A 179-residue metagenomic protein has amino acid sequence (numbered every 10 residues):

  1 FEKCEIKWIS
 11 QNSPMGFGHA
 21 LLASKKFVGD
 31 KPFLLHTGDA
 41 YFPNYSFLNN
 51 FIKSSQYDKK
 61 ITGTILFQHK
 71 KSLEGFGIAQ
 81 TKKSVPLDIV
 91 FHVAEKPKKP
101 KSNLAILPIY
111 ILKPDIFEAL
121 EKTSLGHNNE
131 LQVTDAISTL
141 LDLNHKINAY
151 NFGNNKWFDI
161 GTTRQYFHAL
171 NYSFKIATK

Functional and structural regions predicted by a protein language model:
F1-F76, E121-K122: Conserved beta-loop-beta/alpha segment of the NTase-like Rossmann-fold superfamily that binds/positions NTPs
S24, D39, A79, K113 (+1 more regions): Residue-level signal for inorganic ion chemistry
I52, Q56, S84-T178: Catalytic-core segments of class I nucleotidyltransferases/pyrophosphorylases that form NMP-activated intermediates
Q68-K71, Q80-S84, P100: Short, conserved, surface-exposed binding loops centered on an aromatic residue
F76-I78, I147: Short, acidic/polar N-cap/turn motifs at the starts of alpha helices
